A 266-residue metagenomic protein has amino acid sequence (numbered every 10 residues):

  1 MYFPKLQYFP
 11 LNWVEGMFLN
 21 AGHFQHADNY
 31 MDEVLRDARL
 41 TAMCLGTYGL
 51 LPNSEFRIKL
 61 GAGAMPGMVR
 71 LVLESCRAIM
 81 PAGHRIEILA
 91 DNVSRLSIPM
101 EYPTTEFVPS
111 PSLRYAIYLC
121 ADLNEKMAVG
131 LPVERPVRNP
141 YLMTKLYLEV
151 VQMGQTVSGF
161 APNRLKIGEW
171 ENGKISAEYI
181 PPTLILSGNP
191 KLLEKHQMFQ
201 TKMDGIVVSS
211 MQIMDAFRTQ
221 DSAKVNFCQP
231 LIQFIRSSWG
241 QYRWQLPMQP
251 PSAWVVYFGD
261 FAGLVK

Functional and structural regions predicted by a protein language model:
Y2-V133, N226-K266: Glycine-rich, compositionally biased intrinsically disordered regions
R135-L264: Mixed-charge (acidic/basic) macromolecular-recognition segments
